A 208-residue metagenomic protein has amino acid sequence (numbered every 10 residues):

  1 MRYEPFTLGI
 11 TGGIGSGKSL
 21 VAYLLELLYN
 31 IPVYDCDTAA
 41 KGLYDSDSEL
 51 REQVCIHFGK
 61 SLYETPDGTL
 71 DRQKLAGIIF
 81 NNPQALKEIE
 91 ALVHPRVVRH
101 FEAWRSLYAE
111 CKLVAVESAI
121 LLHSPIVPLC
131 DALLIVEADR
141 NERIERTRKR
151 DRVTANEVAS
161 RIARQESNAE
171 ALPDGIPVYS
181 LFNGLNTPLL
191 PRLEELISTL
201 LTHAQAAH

Functional and structural regions predicted by a protein language model:
I10: Hydrophobic anchor at the beta1->P-loop junction of P-loop NTPases
S16: ATP-binding Walker
S19: Walker A/P-loop
I31-Y44: Short beta-strand-centered segment that lines the nucleotide-binding/catalytic pocket of NTP-utilizing
K41-A109: ATP-dependent small-molecule kinase phosphotransfer cores that center on conserved nucleotide phosphate-binding segments
R99-Y108, L113-K149: ATP-dependent NMP and nucleoside kinases share a basic, alpha-helical "lid"
P128-L129, K149-L200, A206-H208: Small-molecule kinase domains that catalyze NTP-dependent phosphoryl transfer to phosphate-bearing small molecules
